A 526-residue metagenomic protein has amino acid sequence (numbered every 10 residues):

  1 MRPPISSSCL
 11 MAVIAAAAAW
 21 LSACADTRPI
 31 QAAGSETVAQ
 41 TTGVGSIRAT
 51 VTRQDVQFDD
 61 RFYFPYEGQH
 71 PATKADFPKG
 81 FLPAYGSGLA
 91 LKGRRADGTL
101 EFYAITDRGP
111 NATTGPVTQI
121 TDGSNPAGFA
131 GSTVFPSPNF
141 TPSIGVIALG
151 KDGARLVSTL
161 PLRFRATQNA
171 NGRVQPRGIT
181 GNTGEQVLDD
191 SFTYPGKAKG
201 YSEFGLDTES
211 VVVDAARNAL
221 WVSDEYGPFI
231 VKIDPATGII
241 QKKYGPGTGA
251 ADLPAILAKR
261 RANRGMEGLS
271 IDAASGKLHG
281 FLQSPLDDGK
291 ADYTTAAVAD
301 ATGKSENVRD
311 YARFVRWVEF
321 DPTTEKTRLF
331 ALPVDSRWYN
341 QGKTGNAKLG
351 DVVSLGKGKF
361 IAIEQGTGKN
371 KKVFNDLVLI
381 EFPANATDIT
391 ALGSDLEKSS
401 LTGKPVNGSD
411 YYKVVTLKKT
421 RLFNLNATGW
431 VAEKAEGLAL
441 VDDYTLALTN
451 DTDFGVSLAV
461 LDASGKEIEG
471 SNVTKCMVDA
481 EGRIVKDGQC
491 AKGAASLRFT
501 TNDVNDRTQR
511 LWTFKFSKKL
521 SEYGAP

Functional and structural regions predicted by a protein language model:
M1-M11: Bacterial N-terminal signal peptides that target proteins for export
L10, I14, K74-A75: Alpha-helical interaction segments
V13-A16, A427: Short, functionally important structural connectors and interaction interfaces within domains
A17-A18, R483: Residue-level signal for mature regions of secreted extracellular proteins and peptides
W20-A23: C-terminal motif of bacterial Sec signal peptides marking the signal peptidase cleavage site
A25-P526: Sequence/structural signature of beta-propeller domains
